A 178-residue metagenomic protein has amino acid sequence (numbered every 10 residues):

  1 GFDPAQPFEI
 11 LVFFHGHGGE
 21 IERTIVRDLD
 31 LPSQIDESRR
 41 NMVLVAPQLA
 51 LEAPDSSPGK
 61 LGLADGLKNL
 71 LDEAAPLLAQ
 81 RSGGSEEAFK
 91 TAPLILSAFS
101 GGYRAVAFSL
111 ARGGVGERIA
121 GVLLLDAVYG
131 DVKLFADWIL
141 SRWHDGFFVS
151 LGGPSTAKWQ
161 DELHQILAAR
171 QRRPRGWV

Functional and structural regions predicted by a protein language model:
G1-Q6: Short beta-strand-to-loop junctions in surface cap/lid or active-site-entrance loops
P7-Q80: Active-site machinery of serine-nucleophile hydrolases
E9-V12, P93-I95, G121: Structural motif
F13-H17, A46-A50, S97-S100, L124-V128 (+1 more regions): Active-site-proximal beta-strand/loop segments in catalytic clefts of secreted hydrolases
E20-R23, A53-S56, R104-V106, G130-F135 (+1 more regions): Extracytoplasmic/secreted cell-surface and envelope-processing proteins
E86-S100: Alpha/beta-hydrolase fold nucleophile elbow
Y103-G114: Short glycine-enriched nucleophile-adjacent loop and the immediately C-terminal alpha-helix near the catalytic center
V115-V178: The feature captures the conserved acid-bearing segment of alpha/beta-hydrolase catalytic domains
